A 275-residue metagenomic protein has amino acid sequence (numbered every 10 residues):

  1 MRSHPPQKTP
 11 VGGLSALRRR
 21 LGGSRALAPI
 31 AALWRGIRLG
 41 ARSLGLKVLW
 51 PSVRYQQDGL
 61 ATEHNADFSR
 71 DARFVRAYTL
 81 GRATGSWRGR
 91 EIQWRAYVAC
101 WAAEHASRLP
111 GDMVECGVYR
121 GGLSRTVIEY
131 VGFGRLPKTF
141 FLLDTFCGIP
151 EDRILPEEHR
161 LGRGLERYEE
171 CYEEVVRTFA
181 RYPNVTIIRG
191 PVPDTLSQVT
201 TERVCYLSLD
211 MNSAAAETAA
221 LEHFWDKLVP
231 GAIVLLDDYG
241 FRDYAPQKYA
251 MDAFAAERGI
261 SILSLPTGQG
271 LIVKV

Functional and structural regions predicted by a protein language model:
M1-T84: Membrane-proximal basic amphipathic "stem/tether" segments
L60-R90, C100, S107-V275: S-adenosylmethionine/decaboxylated-SAM
R95-V98: N-terminal pre-P-loop "Q-motif" helix
